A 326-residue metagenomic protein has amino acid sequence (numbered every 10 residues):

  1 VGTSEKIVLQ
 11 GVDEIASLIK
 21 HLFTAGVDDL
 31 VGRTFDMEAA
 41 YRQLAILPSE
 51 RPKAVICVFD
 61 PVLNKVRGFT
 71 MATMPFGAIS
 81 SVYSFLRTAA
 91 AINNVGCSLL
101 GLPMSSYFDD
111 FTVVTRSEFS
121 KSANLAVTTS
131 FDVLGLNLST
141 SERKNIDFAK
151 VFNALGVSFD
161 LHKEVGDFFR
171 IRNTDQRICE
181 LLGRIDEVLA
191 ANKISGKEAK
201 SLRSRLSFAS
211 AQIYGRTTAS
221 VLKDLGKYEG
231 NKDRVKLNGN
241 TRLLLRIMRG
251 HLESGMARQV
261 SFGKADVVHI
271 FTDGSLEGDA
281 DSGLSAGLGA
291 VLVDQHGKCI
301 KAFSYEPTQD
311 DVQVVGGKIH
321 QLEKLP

Functional and structural regions predicted by a protein language model:
V1, T34-E38, P75-G77, L99-E118 (+2 more regions): Catalytic palm active-site di-aspartate
V1-L86, R172-L225: Catalytic-core region of right-hand nucleic acid polymerases
F23-T24, A39-R42, V113-E118, S139-V165: Short, conserved secondary-structure transition motifs
R33-M37, D266-D281: Two-metal-ion RNase H-like nuclease active-site motif
D36, I56, G77, A89 (+7 more regions): Mobile genetic element proteins and their domesticated derivatives, centered on retroelements and DNA transposons
P61, V82-S130: Active-site palm subdomain of RNA-directed nucleic acid polymerases
K65-A91, E187, L292-L325: A short, polar/acidic, helix/strand-boundary loop motif
G226-S261: Amphipathic alpha-helical
